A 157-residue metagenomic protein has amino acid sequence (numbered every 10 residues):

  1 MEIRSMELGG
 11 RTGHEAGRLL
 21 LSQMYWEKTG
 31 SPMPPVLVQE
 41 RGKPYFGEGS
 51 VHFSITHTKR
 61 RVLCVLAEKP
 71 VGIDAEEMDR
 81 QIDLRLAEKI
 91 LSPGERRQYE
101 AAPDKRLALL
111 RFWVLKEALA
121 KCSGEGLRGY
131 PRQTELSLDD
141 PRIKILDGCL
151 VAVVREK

Functional and structural regions predicted by a protein language model:
M1-K157: Core catalytic alpha/beta fold that binds nucleotide/phospho-ligands
